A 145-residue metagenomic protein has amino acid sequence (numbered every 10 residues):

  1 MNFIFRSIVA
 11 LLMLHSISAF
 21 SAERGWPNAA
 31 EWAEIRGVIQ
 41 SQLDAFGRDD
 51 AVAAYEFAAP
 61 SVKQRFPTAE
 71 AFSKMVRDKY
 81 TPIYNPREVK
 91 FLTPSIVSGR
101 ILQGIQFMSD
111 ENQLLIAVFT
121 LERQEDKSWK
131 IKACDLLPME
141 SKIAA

Functional and structural regions predicted by a protein language model:
N2-A10: Sec-dependent signal peptide recognition, specifically the positively charged N-region followed immediately by
A10, A22-G25: An N-terminal domain-start capping segment
L14-S21: N-terminal signal peptide c-region/cleavage motif recognized by signal peptidases
G25-P27, A33-G37, S41, A51-S98: Short solvent-exposed beta->alpha transition segments
T93-A145: Exposed beta-sheet edge and beta->alpha loop/turn motif
